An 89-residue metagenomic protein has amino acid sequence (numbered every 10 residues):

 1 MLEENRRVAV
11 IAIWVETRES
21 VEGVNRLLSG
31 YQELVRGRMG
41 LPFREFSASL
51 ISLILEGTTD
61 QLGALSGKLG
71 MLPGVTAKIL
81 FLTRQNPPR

Functional and structural regions predicted by a protein language model:
M1-R89: Long, contiguous binding/interaction regions
